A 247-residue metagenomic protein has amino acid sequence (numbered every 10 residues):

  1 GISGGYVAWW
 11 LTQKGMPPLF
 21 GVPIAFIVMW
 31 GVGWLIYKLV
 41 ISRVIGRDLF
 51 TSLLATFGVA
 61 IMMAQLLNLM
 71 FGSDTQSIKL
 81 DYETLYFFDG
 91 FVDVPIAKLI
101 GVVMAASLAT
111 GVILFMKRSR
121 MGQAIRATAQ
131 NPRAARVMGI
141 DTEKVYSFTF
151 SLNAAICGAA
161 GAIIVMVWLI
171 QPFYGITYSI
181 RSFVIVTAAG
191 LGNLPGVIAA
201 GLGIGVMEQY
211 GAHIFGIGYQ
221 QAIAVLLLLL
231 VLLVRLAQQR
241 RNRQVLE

Functional and structural regions predicted by a protein language model:
I2, G46-T56, K79, A124-R126 (+2 more regions): Cytoplasmic-side transmembrane-helix entry/capping segments in multi-pass membrane proteins
Y6, Q13-I27, S147-L226: Transmembrane alpha-helical segments in multi-pass inner-membrane proteins
A8-Q13, M29, G33, Y37 (+5 more regions): Structural signal for membrane-spanning alpha-helices in multi-pass inner-membrane proteins, emphasizing helix cores
M16-V59, L66, A199-I204: Alpha-helical transmembrane segments within multi-pass membrane transporters and channels
W30-G31, L35, T56-D74, P95-L99 (+4 more regions): Mid-bilayer segments of alpha-helical transmembrane spans in multi-pass integral membrane proteins that mediate
F57, I61-G90, H213-Q220, R240-V245: Extracellular/periplasmic helix-loop junction at the C-terminal end of a transmembrane helix in multi-pass membrane
M70, Q130-K144, I214-E247: Cytosolic-side transmembrane-helix boundaries in multi-pass membrane proteins
D89-Q171, L194-A199: Helix-loop-helix "hairpin" substructures at the membrane interface of multi-pass membrane proteins
